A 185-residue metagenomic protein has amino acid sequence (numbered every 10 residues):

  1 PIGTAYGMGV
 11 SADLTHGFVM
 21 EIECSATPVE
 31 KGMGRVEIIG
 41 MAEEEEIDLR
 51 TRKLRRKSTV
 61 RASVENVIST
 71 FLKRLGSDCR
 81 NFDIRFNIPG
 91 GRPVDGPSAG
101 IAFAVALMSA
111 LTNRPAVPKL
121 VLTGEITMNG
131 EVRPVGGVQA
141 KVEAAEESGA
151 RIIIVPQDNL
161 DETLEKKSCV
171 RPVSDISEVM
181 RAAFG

Functional and structural regions predicted by a protein language model:
P1-L14: C-terminal helical "lid" subdomain and adjoining coupling/linker elements of P-loop NTPases
T4-Y6, M20, A26-G185: Peripheral, non-AAA+ core regions of ATP-driven protein-machinery
T15-V19: Short, flexible loop/turn motifs enriched in small residues
